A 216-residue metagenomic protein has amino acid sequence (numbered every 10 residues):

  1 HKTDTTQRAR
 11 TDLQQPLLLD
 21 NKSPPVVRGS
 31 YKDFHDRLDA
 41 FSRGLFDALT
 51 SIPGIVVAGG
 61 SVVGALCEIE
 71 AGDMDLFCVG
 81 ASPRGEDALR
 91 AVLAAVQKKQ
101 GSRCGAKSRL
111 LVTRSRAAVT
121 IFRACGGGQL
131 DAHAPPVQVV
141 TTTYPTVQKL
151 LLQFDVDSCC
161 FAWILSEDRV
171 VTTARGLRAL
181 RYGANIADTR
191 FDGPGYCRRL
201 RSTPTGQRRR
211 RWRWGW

Functional and structural regions predicted by a protein language model:
H1-W216: Catalytic cores of the polymerase beta-like nucleotidyltransferase superfamily and closely associated nucleotide
